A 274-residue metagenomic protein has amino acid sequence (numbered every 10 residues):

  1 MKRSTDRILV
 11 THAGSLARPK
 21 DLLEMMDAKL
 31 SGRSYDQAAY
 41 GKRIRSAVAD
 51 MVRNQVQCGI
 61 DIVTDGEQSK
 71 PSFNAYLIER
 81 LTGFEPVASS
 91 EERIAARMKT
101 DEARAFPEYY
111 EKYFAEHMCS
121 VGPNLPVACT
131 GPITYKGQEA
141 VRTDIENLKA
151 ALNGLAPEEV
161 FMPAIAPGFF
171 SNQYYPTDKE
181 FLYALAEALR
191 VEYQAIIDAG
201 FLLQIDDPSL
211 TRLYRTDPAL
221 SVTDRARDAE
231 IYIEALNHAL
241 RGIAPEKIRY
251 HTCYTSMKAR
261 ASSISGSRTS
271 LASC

Functional and structural regions predicted by a protein language model:
M1-C274: Domain-level signal for soluble alpha/beta catalytic cores
